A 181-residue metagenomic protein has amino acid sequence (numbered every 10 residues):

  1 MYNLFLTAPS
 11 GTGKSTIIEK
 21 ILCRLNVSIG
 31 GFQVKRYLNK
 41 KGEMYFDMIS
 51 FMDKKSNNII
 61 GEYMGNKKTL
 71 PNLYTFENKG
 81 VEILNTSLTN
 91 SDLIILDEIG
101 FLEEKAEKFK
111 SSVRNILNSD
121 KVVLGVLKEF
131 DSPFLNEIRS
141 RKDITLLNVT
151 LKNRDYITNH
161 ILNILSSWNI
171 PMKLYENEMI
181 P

Functional and structural regions predicted by a protein language model:
M1, I99-P181: Replace "adjacent to P-loop NTPase cores in ATP/GTP-dependent enzymes" with "adjacent to NTP-binding cores
L6: Hydrophobic anchor at the beta1->P-loop junction of P-loop NTPases
S10: The conserved Walker
G13: Conserved glycine(s) of the Walker
T16, E43, E107-S111: Generic recognition of short, well-ordered alpha-helical segments
I17, I21: Hydrophobic positions on the alpha1 helix immediately C-terminal to the Walker A/P-loop
C23-K68: N-terminal phosphate/diphosphate-binding loop that engages ATP/GTP or pyrophosphate donors across diverse enzyme folds
G65-R114: Phosphate-binding/switch loop-helix module in NTP-utilizing enzymes
